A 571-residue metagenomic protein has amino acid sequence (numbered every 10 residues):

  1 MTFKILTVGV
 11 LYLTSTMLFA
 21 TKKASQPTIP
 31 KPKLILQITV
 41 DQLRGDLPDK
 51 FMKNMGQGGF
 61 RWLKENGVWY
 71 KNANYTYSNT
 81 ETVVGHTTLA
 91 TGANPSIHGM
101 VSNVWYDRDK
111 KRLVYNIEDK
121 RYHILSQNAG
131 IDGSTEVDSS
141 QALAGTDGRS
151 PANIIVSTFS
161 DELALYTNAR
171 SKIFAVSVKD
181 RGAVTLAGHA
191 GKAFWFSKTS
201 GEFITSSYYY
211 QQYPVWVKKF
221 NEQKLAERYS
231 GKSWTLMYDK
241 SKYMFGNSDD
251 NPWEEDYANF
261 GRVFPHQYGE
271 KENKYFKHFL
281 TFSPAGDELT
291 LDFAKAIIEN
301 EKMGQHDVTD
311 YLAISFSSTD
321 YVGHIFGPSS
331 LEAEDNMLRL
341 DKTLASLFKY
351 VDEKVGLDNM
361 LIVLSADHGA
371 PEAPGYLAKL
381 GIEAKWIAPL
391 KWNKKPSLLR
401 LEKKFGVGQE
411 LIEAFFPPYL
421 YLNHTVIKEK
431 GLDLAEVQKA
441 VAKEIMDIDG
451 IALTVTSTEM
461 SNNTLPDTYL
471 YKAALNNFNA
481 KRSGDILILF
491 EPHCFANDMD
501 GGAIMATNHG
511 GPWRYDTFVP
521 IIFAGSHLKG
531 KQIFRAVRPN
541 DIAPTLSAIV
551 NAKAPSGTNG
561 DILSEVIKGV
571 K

Functional and structural regions predicted by a protein language model:
K22-V68: Active-site-proximal N-terminal segment of extracellular/periplasmic enzymes that hydrolyze or transfer
P32-R44, L63, L89, L163 (+7 more regions): Beta-strand elements within well-structured catalytic alpha/beta cores of enzymes that handle phosphate/sulfate esters
L47, L280-H306, T319-M360, Q438-E444 (+1 more regions): A long, amphipathic alpha-helix that forms part of the scaffold/cap immediately adjacent to metal-dependent active
P48-H98, K172-V176: Short, structured active-site-proximal loop/turn typified by the sulfatase FGly-forming signature C/S-X-P-X-R
M55, N79-E81, N103-A129, G133-G148 (+8 more regions): Secreted, luminal/periplasmic, and some membrane-associated catalytic domains that remodel anionic oxygen-ester
R61, V156-L165, P417-V455, R535-D561 (+1 more regions): Non-catalytic, well-ordered alpha-helical segments in soluble enzyme domains
N94, M100-V308, S317-H324, D447-L453 (+1 more regions): His/Asp/Glu-rich, glycine-adjacent segments that coordinate divalent cations and/or stabilize oxyanion chemistry on
I387-L432, A506-I549, V566-V570: Substrate-binding rim/cap in mid-to-C-terminal beta-strand-loop elements of soluble/periplasmic
